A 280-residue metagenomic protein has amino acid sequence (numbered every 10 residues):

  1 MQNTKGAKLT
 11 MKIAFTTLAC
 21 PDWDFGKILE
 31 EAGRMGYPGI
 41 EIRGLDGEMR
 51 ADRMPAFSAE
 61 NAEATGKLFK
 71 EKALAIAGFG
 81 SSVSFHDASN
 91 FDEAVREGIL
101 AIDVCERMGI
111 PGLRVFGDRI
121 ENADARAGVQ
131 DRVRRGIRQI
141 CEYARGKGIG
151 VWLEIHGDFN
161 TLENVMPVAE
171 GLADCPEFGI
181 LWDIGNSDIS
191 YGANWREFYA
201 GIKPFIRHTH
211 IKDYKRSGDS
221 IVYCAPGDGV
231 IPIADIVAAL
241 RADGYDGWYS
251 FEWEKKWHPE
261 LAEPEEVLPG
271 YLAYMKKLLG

Functional and structural regions predicted by a protein language model:
Q2-T10: Short, Lys/Arg-enriched N-terminal segments with co-localized hydrophobic residues within the first ~10-30 amino acids
N3, G26-K27, G33, E63-G78 (+2 more regions): Active-site acidic/histidine proton-transfer and metal-coordination neighborhood in alpha/beta enzyme cores
T10-D22: Boundary/entry segment of secreted carbohydrate-active catalytic domains
F15, A32, I40, F69 (+6 more regions): Conserved, mostly hydrophobic/aromatic
G39, R43-D46, F79, G112 (+3 more regions): Acidic/histidine-rich catalytic cores of soluble enzymes
E41-G66, D118-D124: Glycine-rich, proline-tolerant flexible connector loops at the mouths of alpha/beta enzymes
W248-E254: Short acidic/histidine-rich active-site segments
A262-G280: C-terminal helical cap(s) of enzyme catalytic domains, especially alpha/beta-barrels
